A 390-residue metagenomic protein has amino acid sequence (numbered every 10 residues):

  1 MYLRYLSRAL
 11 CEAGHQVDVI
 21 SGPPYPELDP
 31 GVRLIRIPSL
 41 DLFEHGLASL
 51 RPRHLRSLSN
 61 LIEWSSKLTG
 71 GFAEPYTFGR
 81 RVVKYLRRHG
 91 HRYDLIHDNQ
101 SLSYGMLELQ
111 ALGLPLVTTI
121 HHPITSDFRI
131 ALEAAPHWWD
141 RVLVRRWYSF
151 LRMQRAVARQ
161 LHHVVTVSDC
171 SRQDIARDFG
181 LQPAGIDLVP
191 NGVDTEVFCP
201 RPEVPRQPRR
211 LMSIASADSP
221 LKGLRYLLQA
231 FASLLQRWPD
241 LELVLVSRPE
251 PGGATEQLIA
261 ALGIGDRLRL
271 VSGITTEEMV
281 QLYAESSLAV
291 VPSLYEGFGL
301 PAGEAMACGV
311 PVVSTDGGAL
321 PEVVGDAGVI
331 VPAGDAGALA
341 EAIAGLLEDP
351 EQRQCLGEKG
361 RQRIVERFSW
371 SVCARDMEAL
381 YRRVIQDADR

Functional and structural regions predicted by a protein language model:
H45-T69, Q110-R155: Acceptor-binding helix/loop patch of EC 2.4 sugar-transfer enzymes, predominantly nucleotide-sugar-dependent
C170, G192: Carbohydrate-associated surface elements
V204-F231: Conserved donor-binding/catalytic core segment of Leloir-type glycosyltransferases
A254-E277: Nucleotide-activated donor-binding/catalytic signature segment of Leloir-type glycosyltransferases, i.e., the conserved
G273-I274, Q281-S286: Short alpha-helical donor nucleotide-sugar binding micro-motif in glycosyltransferases
L294: Aromatic "clamp/platform" in nucleotide-sugar-dependent glycosyltransferases that forms part of the donor/acceptor
P311-S314: Short hydrophobic beta-strand element within catalytic cores of glycosyltransferases and related nucleotide-activated
V329-A336, G345-E351: Conserved acidic donor-binding segment of nucleotide-sugar-dependent glycosyltransferases
